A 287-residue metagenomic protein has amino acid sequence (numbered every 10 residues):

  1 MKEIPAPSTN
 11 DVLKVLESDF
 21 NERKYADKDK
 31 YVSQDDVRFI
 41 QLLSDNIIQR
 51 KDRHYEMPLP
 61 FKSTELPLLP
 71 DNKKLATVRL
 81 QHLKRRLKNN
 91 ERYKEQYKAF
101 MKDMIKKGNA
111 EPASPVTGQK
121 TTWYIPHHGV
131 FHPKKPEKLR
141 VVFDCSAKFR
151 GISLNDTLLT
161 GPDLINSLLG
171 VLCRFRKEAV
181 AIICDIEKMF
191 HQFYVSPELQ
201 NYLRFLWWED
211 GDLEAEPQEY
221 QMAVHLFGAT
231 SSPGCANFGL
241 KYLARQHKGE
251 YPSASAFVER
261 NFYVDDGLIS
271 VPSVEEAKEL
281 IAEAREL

Functional and structural regions predicted by a protein language model:
M1-R176, W208-E209, A244-K248, G267-S270 (+1 more regions): Intrinsically disordered, low-complexity regulatory segments at domain boundaries and processing junctions
H54-E56, Y124, A179-A181, Y202 (+1 more regions): Extracellular structured ligand-interaction cores
T117-W123, E187-F190, V258: Short amphipathic alpha-helical segments embedded in low-complexity Lys/Glu-rich regions
K138-R140, S146-F149, R176-A181, F190 (+1 more regions): Conserved pre-motif C helix in the palm subdomain of viral-like polymerases
F143, C184, V264: Active-site flanking residues adjacent to catalytic metal/cofactor-binding acidic residues
R150-L159, F190-Q200: Cytochrome P450 core scaffold surrounding the K-helix E-X-X-R motif and the conserved "meander" helix-loop region
R204-E219: Active-site-adjacent bridging/hinge elements
P233-E283: Active-site palm subdomain of RNA-directed nucleic acid polymerases
